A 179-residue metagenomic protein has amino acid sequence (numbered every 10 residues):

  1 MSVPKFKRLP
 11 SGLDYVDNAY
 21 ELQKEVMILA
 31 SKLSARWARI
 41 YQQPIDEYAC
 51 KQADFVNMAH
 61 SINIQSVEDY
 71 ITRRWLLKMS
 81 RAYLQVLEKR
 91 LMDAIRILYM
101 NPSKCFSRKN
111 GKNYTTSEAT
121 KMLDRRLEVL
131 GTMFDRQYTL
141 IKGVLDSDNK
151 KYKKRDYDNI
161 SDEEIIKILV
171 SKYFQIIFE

Functional and structural regions predicted by a protein language model:
M1-E179: Amphipathic alpha-helical assembly/interaction segments
